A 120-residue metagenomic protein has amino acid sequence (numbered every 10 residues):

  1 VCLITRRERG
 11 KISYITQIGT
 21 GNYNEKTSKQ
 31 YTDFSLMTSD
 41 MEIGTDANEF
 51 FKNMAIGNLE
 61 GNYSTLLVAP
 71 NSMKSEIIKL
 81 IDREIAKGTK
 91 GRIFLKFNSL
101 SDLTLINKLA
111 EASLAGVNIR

Functional and structural regions predicted by a protein language model:
V1-R120: Charged, low-complexity intrinsically disordered terminal segments
